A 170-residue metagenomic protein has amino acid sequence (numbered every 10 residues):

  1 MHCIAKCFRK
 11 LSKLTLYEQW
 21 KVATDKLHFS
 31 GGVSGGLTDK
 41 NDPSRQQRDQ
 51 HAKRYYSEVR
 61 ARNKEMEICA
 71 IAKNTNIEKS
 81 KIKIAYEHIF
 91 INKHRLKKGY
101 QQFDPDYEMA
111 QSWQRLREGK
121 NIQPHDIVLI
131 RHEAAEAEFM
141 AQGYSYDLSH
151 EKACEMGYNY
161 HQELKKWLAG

Functional and structural regions predicted by a protein language model:
H2-G170: Catalytic toxin/effector domains delivered as secreted proteins or via bacterial secretion systems
